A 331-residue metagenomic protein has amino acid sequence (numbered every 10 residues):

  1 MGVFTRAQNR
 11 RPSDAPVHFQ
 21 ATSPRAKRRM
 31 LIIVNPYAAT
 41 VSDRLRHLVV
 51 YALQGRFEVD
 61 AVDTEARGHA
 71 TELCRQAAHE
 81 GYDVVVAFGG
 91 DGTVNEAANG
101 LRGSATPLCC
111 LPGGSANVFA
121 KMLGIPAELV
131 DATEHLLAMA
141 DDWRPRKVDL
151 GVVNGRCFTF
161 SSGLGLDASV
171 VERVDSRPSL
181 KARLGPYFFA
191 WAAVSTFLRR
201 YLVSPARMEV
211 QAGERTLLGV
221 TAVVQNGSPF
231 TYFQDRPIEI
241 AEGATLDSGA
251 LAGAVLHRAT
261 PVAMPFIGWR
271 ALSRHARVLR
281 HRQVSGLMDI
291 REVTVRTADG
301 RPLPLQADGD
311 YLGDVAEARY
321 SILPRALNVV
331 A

Functional and structural regions predicted by a protein language model:
M1-V85, N95, E134: ATP/NTP phosphate-donor binding region
G2-A7, P16-F19, A212-E214, I240-S248 (+1 more regions): ATP/nucleoside-binding phosphotransfer catalytic cores, i.e., glycine-rich phosphate-binding loops
I33, D43, T64, G103-P107 (+1 more regions): Catalytic core of DAGKc-family lipid kinases
P36, F88-G90, L111-G114: Glycine-rich beta-strand-to-loop/alpha-helix junction loops that act as flexible
A39-D43, T231, L327-V329: Short N-terminal binding/cap micro-motifs at the start of the first secondary-structure element
T93-T106: Short Gly/Thr/Asp-enriched flexible loops that form oxyanion-binding sites at enzyme active sites
G163, D167, V223-E242, Y311: Glycine-rich phosphate/pyrophosphate-binding beta-alpha loops
P178-F188, P229-A259: Gly/Ser/Thr-rich active-site loops/lids in small-molecule metabolic enzymes that frequently grip phosphoryl groups
